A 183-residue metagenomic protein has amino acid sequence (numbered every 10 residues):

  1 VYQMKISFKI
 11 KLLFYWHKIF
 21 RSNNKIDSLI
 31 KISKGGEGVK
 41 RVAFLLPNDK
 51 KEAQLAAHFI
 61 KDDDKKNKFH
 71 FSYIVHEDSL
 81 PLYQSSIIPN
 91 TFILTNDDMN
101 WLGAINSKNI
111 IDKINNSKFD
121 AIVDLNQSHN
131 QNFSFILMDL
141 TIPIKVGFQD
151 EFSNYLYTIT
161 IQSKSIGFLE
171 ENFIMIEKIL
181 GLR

Functional and structural regions predicted by a protein language model:
Y2-F20: Helix-enriched interaction subdomains in cytosolic or periplasmic regions, typified by TIR/SEFIR signaling/NADase cores
N23-S28, I93-K113: Glycine-rich, highly charged phosphate/nucleotide-binding loops
V42-L45, D49-F69: Histidine-anchored nucleotide/phosphate-binding helix
L45-D49, H76-E77, L125-Q127: Structural motif
H70-D78, F148: Short internal beta-strands
E77, P81-G103: Conserved nucleotide-sugar phosphate-binding/catalytic loop shared by glycosyltransferases and other
A121-V123: Structural motif
H129-R183: Conserved nucleotide-diphosphate donor binding/catalytic pocket of glycan-assembly enzymes
